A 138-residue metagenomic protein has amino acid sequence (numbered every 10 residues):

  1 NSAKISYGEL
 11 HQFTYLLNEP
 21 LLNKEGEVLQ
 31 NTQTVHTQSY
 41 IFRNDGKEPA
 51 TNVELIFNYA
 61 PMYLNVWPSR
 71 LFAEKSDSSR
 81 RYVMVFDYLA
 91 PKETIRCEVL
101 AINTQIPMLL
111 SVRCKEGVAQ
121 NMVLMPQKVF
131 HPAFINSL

Functional and structural regions predicted by a protein language model:
S2-L22, P91, E98-L138: Terminal connector regions
Y15-V35: Short, solvent-exposed beta-strand/turn "edge" segments of beta-rich domains on protein surfaces
E27, H36, Y40-P49, E54-Y59: Asparagine-centered strand-capping/turn motif at beta-strand->loop junctions
N31-Q33, G46, Y88: Sterically constrained small-residue positions within well-ordered secondary structures of folded domains
Q33-T37, A50-N52, S79, T94-R96: A general secondary-structure signal for short beta-strands and their flanking turns/coil in non-transmembrane regions
Y40, L55-F57, M84, C97-V99 (+1 more regions): Preference for bulky hydrophobic residues occupying beta-strand positions in well-ordered beta-sheet regions
A50-K75, C114-K115: Short acidic, flexible loop segments centered on an aromatic residue
S69-Q105: Intrinsically disordered, low-complexity Pro/Gly/Ser/Thr-rich segments with frequent PxxP/GP/PP motifs and embedded
